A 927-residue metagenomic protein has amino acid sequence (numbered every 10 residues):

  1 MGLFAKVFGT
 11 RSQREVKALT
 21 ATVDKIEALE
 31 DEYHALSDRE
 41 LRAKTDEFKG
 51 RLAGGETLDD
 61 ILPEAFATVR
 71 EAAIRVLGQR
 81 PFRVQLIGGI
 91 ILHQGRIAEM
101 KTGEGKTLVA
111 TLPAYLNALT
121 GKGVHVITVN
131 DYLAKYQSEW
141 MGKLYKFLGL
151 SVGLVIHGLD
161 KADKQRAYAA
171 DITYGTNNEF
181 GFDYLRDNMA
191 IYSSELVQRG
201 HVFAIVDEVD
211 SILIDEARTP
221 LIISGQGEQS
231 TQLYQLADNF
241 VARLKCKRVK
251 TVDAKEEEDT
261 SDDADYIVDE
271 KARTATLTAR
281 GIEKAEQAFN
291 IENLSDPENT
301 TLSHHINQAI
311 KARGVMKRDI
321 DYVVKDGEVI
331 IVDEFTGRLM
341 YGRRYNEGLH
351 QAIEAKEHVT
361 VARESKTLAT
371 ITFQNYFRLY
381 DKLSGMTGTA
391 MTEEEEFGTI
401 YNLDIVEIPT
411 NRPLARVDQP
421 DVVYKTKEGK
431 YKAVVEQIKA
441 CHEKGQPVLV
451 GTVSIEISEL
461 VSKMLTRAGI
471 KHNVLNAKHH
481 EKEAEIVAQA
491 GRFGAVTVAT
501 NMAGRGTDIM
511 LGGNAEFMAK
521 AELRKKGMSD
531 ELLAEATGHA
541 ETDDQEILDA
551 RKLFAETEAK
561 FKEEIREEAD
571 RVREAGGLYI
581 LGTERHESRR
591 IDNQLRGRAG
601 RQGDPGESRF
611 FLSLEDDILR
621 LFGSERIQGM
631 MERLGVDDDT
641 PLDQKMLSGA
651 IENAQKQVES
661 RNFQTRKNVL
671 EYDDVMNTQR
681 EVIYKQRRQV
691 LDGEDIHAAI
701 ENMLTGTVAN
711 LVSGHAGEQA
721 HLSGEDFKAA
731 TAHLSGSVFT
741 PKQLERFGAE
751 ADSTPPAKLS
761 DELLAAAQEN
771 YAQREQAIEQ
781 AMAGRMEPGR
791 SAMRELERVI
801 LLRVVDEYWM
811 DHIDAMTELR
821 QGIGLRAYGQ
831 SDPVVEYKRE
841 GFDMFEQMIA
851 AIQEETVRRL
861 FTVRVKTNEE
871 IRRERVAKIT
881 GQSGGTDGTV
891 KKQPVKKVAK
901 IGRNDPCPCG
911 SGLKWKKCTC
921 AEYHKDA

Functional and structural regions predicted by a protein language model:
M1-S613, D617-M630, G635, K685 (+1 more regions): Conserved P-loop NTPase motor core
Y33, Y322-I330, T336-R343, R573 (+7 more regions): Extended, charged helical/alpha-beta scaffold domains that provide interaction surfaces
K900-G902, S911: Residue-level signal for mature regions of secreted extracellular proteins and peptides
C907: Short cysteine-rich clusters marking metal-coordination/redox-active sites
G912-K917: Conserved tryptophan-centered aromatic signature that marks the ligand-binding surface of SH3 and related Trp-rich
